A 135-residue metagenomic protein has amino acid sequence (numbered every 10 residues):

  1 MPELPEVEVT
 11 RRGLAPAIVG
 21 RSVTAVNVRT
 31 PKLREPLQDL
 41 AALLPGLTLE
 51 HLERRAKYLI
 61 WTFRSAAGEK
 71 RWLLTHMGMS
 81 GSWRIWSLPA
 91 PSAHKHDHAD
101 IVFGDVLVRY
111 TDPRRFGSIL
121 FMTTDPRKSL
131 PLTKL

Functional and structural regions predicted by a protein language model:
M1-E69, A93, F103-G104: Extended, highly charged segments
G68-L135: Phosphate/anion-contacting hairpin/loop surfaces
